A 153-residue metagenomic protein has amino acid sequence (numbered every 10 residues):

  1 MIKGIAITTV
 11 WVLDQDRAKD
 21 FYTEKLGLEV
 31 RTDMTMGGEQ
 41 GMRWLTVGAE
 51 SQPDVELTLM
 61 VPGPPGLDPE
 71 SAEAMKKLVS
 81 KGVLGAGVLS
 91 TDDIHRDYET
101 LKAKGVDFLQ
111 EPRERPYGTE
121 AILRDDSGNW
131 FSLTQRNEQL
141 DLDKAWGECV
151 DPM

Functional and structural regions predicted by a protein language model:
M1-K19, T32, L84-L89, N137-M153: N-terminal beta-strand motif that seeds the catalytic metal site of vicinal oxygen chelate
W11-P62: Core segments of cupin and vicinal oxygen chelate
L13-D16, P64-W130: Vicinal oxygen chelate
R31-D33, E111, L133: Residue-level detector of high-confidence beta-strand sites
G38, P116, R136-L140: A short acidic/small-residue loop/turn micro-motif
G48-Q52, L123-D126, R136: Active-site beta-strand termini and strand-to-loop segments that position acidic
P53, G63-L67, Q139: Active-site/binding-pocket entry motifs
E56-L57, W130-L133: Short glycine-/small-residue motifs
